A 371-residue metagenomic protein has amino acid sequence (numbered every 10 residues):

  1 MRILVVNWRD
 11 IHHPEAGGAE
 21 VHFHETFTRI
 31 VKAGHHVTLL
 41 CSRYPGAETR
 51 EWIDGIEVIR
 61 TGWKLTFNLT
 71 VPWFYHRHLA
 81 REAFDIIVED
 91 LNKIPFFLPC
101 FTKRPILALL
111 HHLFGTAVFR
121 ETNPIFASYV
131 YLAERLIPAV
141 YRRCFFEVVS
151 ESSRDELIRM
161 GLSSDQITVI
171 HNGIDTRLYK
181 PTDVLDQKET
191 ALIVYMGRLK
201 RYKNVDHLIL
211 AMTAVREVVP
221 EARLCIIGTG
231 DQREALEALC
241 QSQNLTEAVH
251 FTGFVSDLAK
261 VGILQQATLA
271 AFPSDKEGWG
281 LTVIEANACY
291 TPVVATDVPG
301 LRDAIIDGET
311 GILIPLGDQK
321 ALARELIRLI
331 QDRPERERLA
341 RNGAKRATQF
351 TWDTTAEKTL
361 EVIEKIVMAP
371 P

Functional and structural regions predicted by a protein language model:
I125-E147: Membrane-proximal helix-turn-helix segments that form the acceptor-binding/catalytic region of lipid-linked
E147, L185-M212, C225: Conserved donor-binding/catalytic core segment of Leloir-type glycosyltransferases
S152, G173: Carbohydrate-associated surface elements
E237-V255: Nucleotide-activated donor-binding/catalytic signature segment of Leloir-type glycosyltransferases, i.e., the conserved
D275: Aromatic "clamp/platform" in nucleotide-sugar-dependent glycosyltransferases that forms part of the donor/acceptor
V283, P292-A295, I305: Short hydrophobic beta-strand element within catalytic cores of glycosyltransferases and related nucleotide-activated
D307-G308, I312-Q319, R328-R333: Conserved acidic donor-binding segment of nucleotide-sugar-dependent glycosyltransferases
A321, R328, E335-Q349, K358-E361: A short, well-ordered alpha-helix in the C-terminal region of glycosyltransferases
